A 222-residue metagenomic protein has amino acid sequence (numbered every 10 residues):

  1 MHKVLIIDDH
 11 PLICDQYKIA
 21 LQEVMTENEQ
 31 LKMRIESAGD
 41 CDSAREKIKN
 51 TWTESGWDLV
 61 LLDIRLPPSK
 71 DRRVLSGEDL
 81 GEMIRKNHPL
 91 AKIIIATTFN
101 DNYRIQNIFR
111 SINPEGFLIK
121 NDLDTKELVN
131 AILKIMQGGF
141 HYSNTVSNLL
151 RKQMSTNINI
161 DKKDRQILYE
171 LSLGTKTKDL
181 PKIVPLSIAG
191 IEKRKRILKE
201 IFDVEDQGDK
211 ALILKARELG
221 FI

Functional and structural regions predicted by a protein language model:
H2-Q22: Conserved acidic segment of CheY-like receiver
E36-L59, S69: Acidic, metal-coordinating helix/loop segments flanking the phosphotransfer/catalytic sites of two-component signaling
N50-E54, M83-L90, I112: Conserved phosphotransfer cores of two-component systems
W57-I84: Conserved phosphotransfer microenvironments
E82-Q106, I119: A short, hydrophobic beta-strand element within the central beta-sheet of small alpha/beta folds
Q106-R110, P114-G116, N121-I158: Short, flexible helix-to-coil linker/hinge segments that flank and couple to helix-turn-helix
L149-E192, R196: Helix-turn-helix DNA-binding segment
K199-I222: Basic, Lys/Arg-enriched C-terminal extension of HTH/homeodomain DNA-binding domains
